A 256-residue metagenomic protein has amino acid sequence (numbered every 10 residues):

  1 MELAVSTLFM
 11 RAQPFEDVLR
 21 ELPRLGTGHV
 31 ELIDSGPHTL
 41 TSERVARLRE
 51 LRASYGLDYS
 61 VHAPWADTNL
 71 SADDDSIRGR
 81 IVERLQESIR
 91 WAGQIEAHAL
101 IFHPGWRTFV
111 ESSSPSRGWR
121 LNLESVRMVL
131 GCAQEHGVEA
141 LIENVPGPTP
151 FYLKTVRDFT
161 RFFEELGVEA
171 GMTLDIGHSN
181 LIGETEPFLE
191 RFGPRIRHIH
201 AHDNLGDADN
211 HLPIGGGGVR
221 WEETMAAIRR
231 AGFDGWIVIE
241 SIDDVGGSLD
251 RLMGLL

Functional and structural regions predicted by a protein language model:
M1-E2, R11-P23, H98, L153-G171 (+1 more regions): Histidine-acidic metal/acid-base catalytic patches
M1-I89, G93, A170, L256: N-terminal pre-domain/capping segments
S6-M10, I33-P37, P64-A66, G105-R107 (+4 more regions): Active-site beta-loop-alpha junctions enriched in small/polar residues
D17, S71-G171: Active-site acidic/histidine proton-transfer and metal-coordination neighborhood in alpha/beta enzyme cores
H38-L40, R117-L121, T149-L153, I176-E186: Active-site glycine- and acidic-residue-rich loops that bind and position anionic ligands or nucleotide-like cofactors
R49-A66, N122-A133, T160-G167, W221-T224 (+1 more regions): Alpha-helix-loop-beta-strand connector modules within alpha/beta enzyme cores
Y59, A140, M172-T173, I237: Residue-level marker for buried hydrophobic side chains located in beta-strands that build the well-ordered beta-sheet
